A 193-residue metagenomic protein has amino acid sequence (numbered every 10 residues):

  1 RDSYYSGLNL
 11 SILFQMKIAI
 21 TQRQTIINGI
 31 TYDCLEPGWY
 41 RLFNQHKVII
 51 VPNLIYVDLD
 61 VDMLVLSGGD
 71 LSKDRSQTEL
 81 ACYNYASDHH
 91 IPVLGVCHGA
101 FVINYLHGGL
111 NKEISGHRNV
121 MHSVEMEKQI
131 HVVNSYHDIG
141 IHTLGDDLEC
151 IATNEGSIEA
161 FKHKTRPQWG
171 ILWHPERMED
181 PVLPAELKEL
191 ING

Functional and structural regions predicted by a protein language model:
R1-P92, V96-H98, Y105, K112 (+6 more regions): N-terminal beta1-alpha1 cap of cysteine-dependent amidohydrolase-like domains
V132-V133, W169-W173: Active-site-proximal beta-strand elements of phosphoester/diester hydrolases
S135-I139: DNA-recognition element of transcription regulators
